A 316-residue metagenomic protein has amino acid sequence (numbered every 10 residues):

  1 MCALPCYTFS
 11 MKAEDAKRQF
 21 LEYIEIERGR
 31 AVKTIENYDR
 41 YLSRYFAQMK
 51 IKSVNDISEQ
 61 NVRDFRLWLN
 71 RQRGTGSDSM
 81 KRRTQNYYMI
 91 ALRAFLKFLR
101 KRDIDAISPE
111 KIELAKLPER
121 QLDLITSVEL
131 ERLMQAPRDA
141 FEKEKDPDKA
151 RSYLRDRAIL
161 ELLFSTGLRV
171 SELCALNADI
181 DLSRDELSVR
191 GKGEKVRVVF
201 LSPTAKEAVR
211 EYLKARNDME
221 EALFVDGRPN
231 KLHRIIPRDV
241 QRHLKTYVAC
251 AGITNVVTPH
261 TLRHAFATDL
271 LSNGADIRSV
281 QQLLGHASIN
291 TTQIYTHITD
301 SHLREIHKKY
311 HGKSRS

Functional and structural regions predicted by a protein language model:
C2-S316: Conserved catalytic core of the tyrosine transesterase superfamily
